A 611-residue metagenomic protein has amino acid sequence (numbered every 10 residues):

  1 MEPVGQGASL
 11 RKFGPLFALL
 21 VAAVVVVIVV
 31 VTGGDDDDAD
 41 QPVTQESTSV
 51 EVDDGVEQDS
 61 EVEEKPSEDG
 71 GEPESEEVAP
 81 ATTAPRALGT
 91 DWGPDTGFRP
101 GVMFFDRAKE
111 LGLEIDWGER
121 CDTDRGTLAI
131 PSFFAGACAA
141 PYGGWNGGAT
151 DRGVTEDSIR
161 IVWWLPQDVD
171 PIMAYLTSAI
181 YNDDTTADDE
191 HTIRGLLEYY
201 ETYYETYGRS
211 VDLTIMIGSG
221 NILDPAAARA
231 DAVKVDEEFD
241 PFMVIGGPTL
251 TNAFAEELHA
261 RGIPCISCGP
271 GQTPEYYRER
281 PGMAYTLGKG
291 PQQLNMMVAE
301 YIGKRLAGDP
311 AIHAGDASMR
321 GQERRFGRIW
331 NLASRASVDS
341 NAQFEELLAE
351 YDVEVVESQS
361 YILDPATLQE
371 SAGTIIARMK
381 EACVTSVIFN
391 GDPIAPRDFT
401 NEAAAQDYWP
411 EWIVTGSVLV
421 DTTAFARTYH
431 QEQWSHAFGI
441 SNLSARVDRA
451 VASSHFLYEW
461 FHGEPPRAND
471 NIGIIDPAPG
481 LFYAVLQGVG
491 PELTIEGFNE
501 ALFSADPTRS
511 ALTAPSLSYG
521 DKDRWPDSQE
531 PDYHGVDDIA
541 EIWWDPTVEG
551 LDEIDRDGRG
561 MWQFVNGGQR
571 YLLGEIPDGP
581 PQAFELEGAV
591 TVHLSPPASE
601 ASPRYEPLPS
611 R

Functional and structural regions predicted by a protein language model:
E2-V21: N-terminal export and membrane-targeting signals
V25-S47: C-terminal region of N-terminal signal peptides and the immediate post-cleavage residues of exported proteins
P42-P85: Extracellular mucin-like PTS domains
A81-D231: N-terminal extracellular/periplasmic Venus flytrap/periplasmic-binding protein-like
A84-G148, R152, P507-R611: Solvent-exposed, acidic/polar segments of extracytosolic/periplasmic ligand-binding ectodomains
D91, G112, D116, D122-D124 (+2 more regions): Extracytoplasmic ligand/sensor domains, especially the bilobed periplasmic-binding protein
G147, D188-R194, T202-R280, Y361-Q369 (+1 more regions): Beta-alpha junction/loop-to-helix N-cap segments that form part of ligand/metal-binding clefts
D392-D398, L443-T508: Extracellular/periplasmic ligand-binding modules, especially the Venus flytrap/periplasmic-binding
